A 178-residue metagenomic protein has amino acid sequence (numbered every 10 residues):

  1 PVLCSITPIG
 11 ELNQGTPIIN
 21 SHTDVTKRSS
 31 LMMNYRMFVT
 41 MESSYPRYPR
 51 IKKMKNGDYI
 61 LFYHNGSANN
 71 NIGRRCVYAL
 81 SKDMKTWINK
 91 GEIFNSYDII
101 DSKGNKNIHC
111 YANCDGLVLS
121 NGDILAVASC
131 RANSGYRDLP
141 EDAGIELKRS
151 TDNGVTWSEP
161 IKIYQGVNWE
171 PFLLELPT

Functional and structural regions predicted by a protein language model:
P1-T16: Bacterial Sec-dependent signal peptides at the C-terminal "C-region" and cleavage site
G15-T178: Asp-box/BNR beta-propeller blade signature and adjacent active/binding-site loops in extracellular glycan-interacting
